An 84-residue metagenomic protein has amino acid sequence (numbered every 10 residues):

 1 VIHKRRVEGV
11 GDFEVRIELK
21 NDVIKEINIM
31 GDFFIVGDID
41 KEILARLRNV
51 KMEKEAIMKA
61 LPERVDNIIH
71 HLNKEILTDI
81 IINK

Functional and structural regions predicted by a protein language model:
V1-N21: Structured beta-strand/loop patches that form or line metal/cofactor-binding pockets in enzymes
L19-K84: Active-site- and interface-proximal helix/loop "cap" or "latch" segments in soluble metabolic and energy-transducing
